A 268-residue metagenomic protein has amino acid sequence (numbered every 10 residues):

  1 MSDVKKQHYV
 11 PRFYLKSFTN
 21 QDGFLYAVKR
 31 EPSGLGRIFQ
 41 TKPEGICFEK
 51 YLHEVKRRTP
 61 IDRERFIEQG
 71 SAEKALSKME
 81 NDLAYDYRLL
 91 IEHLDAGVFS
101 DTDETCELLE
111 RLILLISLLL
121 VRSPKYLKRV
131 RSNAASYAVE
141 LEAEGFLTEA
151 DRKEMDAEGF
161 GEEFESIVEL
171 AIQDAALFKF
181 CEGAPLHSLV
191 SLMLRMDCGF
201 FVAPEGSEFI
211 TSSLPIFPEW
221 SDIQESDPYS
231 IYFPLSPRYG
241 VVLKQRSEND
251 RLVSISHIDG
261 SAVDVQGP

Functional and structural regions predicted by a protein language model:
M1-K6, V10-P268: Alpha-helical structural context detector biased toward long hydrophobic helices
